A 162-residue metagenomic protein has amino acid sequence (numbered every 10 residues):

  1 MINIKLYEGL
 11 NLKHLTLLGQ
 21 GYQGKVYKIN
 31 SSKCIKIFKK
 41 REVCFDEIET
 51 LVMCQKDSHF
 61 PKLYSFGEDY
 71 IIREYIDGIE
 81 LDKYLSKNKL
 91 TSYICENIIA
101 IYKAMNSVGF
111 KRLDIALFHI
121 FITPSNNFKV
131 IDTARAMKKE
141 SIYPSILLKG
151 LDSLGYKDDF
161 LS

Functional and structural regions predicted by a protein language model:
N3-I48: ATP-binding glycine-rich loop module of kinase domains
G19, K62-F66, R112-L113: Short beta-strand
K28-S31, E74-Y75, T123: Active-site beta-strand termini and strand-to-loop segments that position acidic
Q55, H59-C95: Conserved structural core of kinase catalytic domains
Q55, M105-N106, G155: Protein kinase-like catalytic domain
D82-F128, P144: Conserved kinase catalytic-core helix
P124-S162: C-lobe/activation-segment region of protein kinase-like
